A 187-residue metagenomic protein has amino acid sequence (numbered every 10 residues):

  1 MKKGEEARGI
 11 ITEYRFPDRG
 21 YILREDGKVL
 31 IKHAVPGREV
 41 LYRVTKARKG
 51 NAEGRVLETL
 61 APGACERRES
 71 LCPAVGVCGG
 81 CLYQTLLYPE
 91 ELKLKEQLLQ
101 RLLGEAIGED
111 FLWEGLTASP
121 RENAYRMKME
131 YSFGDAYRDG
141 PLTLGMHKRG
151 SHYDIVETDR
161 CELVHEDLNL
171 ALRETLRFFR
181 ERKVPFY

Functional and structural regions predicted by a protein language model:
M1-Y187: Accessory RNA-recognition modules of RNA-modification enzymes
